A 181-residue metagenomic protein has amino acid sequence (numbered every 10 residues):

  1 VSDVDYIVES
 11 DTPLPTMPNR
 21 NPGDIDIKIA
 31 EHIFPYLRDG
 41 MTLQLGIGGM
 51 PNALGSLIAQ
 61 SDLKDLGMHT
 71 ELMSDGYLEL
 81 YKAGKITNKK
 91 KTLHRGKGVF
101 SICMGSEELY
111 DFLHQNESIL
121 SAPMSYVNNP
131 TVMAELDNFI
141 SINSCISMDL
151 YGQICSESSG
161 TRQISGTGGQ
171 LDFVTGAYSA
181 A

Functional and structural regions predicted by a protein language model:
V1-A181: Conserved phosphate- and dinucleotide-binding cores of soluble alpha/beta proteins, encompassing both enzyme active
